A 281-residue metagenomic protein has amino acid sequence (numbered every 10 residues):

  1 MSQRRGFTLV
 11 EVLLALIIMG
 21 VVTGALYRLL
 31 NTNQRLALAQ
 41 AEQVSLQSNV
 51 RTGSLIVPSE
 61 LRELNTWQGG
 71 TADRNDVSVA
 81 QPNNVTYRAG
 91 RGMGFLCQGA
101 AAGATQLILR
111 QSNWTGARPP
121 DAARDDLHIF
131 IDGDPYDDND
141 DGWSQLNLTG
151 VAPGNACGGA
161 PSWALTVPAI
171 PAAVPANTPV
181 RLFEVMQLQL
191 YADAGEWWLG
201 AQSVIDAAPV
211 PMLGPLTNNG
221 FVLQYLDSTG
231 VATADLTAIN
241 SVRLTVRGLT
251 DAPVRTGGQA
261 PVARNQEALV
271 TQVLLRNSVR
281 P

Functional and structural regions predicted by a protein language model:
M1-L30: N-terminal single-pass transmembrane signal-anchor helix
V10-I17, A41-S48, R264: A short N-terminal beta->alpha junction/helix N-cap motif
L13, V57, L244: Conserved S/T- and glycine-rich ATP-binding loop of Class I adenylate-forming
L16, P82-N84, S241-R243: A common structural microfeature
I18, L26, L30-R35, E267-N277: N-terminal non-globular leader segments, chiefly Sec-dependent signal peptides
N31, L36, Q40-I205: Extracytoplasmic beta-strand-rich oligomerization domains located immediately C-terminal to a leader/signal peptide
S45, L182-P281: Short linear sequence signals and composition-biased patches located at protein termini or domain-edge surfaces
